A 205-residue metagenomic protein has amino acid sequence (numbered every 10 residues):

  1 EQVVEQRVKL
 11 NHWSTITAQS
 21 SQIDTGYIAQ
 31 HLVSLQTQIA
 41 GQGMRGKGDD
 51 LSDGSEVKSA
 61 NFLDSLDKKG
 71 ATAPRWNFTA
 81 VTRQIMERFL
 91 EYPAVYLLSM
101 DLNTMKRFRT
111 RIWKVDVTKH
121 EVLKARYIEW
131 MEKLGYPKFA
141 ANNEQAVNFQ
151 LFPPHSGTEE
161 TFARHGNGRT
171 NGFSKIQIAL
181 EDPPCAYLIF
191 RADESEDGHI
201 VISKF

Functional and structural regions predicted by a protein language model:
E1-D49, D53, K58-F205: Nucleic-acid endonuclease domains
